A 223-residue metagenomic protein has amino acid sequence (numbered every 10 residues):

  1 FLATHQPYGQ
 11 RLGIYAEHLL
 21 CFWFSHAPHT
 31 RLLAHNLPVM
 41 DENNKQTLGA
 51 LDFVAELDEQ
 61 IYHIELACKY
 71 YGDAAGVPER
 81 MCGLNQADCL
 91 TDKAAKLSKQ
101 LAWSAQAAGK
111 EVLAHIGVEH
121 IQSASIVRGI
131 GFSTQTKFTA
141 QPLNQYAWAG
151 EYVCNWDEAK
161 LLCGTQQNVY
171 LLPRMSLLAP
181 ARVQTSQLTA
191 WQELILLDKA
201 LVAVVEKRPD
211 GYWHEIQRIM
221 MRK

Functional and structural regions predicted by a protein language model:
F1-K223: Intrinsically disordered, low-complexity Ser/Thr/Pro/Gly-rich regulatory segments
